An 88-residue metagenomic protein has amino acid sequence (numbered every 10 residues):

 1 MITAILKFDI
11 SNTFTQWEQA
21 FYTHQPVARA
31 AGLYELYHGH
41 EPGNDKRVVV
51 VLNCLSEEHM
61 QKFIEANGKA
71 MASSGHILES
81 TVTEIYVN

Functional and structural regions predicted by a protein language model:
M1-A70, E79-N88: Short S/T/G/P-rich N-terminal loop/turn motif that feeds into the first structured element of a domain
A72-S74: Short, exposed beta-strand-loop hairpins at the edges of beta-sheets in extracellular/periplasmic proteins
